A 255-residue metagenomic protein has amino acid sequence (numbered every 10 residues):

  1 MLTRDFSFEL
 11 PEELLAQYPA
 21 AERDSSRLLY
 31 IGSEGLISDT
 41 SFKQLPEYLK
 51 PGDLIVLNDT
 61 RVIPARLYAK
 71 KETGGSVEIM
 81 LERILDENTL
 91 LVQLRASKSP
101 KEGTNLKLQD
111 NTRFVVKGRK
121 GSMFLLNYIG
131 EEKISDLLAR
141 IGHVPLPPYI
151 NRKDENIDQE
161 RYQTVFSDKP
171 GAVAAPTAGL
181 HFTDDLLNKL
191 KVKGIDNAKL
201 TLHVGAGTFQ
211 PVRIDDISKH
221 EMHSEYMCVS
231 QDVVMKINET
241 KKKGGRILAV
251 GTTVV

Functional and structural regions predicted by a protein language model:
M1-V255: Surface-exposed, charge/polar-rich loops and edge strands
